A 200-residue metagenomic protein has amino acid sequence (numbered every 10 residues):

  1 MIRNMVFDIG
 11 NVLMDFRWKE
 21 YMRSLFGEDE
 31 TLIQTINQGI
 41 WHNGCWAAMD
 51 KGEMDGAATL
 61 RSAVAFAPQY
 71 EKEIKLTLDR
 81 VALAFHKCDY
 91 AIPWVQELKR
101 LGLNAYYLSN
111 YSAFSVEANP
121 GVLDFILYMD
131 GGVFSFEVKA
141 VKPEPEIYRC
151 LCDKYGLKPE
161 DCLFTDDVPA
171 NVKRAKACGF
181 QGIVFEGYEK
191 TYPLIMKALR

Functional and structural regions predicted by a protein language model:
M1-F7, S112-A113, E117-R200: Asp-based, Mg2+/Mn2+-dependent phosphohydrolase catalytic module
M1-W41, A177-C178, G187: Active-site neighborhood of HAD-like aspartate-dependent phosphohydrolases
D8-N11, G52, L98, Y107 (+2 more regions): Generic structural signal for small/hydrophobic residues in well-ordered secondary structure, especially within
E20-Y21, G44, A58, S62 (+5 more regions): Alpha-helical elements of Rossmann-like donor-binding domains used by nucleotide-donor carbohydrate transfer enzymes
M22, I40, T59-V64, L78-V81 (+1 more regions): Hydrophobic alpha-helical core bundles mediating ligand binding, dimerization, or RNAP-core interactions
E28-Q38, A67-D79: Short, surface-exposed acidic
W46-T77: A metal-dependent, Asp-based hydrolase signature
A57, I74-Y106, P145, Y188: Short, acidic loop-to-helix structural element flanking the phosphoryl-transfer center in phosphate-processing enzymes
